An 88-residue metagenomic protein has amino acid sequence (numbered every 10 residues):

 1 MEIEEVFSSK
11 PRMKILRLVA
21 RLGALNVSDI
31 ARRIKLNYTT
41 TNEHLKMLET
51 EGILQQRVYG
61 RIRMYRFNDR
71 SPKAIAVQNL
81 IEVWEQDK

Functional and structural regions predicted by a protein language model:
M1-K14: Short alpha-helical segments that sit at the start of domains
L22-N26: Short capping segments at the starts of secondary-structure elements
D29-R32: A short acidic, leucine-rich amphipathic alpha-helix
T39: Key DNA-contact positions within bacterial/archaeal DNA-binding proteins
L45-K46: Short, hydrophobic-biased segments on the C-terminal half of alpha helices that form "recognition helices"
G52: Glycine-centered, phosphate/nucleic-acid-interacting loop/turn motifs that mediate DNA/RNA or nucleotide
V58-M64: Short, Lys/Arg-rich nucleic-acid/phosphate-binding segment
D69-K88: Amphipathic alpha-helical dimerization/coiled-coil segments that flank or bridge DNA-binding/regulatory modules
